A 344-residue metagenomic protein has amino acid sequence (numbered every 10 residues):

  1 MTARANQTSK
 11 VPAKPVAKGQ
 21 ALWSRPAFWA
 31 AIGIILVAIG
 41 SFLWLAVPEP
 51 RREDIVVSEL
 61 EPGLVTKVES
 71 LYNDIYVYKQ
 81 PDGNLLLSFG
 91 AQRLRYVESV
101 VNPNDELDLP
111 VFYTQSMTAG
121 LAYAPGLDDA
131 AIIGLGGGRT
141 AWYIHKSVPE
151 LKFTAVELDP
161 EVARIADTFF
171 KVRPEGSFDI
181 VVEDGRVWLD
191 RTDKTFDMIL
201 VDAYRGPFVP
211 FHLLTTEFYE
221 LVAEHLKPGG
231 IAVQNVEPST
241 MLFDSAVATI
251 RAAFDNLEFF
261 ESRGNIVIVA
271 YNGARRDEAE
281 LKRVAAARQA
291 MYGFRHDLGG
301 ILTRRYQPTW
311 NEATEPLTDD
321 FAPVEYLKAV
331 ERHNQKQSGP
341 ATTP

Functional and structural regions predicted by a protein language model:
M1-W23: N-terminal Lys/Arg-rich, disordered targeting/topogenic segments
W23-A30, A38-L86, G90-R95, N256-P344: Soluble small-group transferase modules, centered on the S-adenosyl donor enzyme superfamily
F28, P81, E106-P228, Q234 (+1 more regions): The AdoMet/dcAdoMet-binding core of the Class I SAM-like
E69, G136, M241-L242: Short, glycine/acidic-rich beta->alpha junctions
A91-L107, F208: Acidic/histidine-rich helix-loop elements that form or flank divalent-metal/phosphate-binding sites at the catalytic
E220-L281: C-terminal substrate-binding/active-site "lid" region of AdoMet-derived donor-dependent transferases
